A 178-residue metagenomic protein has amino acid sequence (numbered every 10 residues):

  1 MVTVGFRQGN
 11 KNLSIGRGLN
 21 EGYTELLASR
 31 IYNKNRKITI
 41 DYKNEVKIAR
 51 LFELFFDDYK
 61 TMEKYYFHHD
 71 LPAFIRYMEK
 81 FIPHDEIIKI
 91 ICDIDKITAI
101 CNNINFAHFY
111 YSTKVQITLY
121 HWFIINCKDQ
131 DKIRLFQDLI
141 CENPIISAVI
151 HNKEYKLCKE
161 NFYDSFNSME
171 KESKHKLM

Functional and structural regions predicted by a protein language model:
V4-F56: Post-HExxH zinc-binding segment in Zn-dependent metallohydrolases
T24, H175-M178: Non-Sec secretion/translocation targeting segments of pathogen effectors
T39-H175: Pan-zinc metallopeptidase signature
